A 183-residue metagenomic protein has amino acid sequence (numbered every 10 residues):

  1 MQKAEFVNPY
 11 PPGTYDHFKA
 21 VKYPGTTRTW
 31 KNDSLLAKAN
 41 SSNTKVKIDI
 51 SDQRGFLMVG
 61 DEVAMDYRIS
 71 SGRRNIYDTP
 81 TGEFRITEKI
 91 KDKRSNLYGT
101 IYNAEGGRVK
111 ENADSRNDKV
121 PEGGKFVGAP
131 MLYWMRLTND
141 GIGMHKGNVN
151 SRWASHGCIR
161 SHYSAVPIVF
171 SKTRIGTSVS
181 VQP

Functional and structural regions predicted by a protein language model:
M1-P183: N-terminal pre-domains immediately preceding structured catalytic cores
